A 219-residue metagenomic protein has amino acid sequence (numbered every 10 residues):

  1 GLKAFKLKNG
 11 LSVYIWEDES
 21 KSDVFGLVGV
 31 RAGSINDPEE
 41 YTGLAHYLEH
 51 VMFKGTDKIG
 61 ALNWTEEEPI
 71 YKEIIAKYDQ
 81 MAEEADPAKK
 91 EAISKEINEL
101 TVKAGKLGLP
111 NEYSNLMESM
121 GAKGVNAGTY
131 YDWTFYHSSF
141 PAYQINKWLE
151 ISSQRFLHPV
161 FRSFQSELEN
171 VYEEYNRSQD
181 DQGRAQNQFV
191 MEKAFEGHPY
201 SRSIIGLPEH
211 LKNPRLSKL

Functional and structural regions predicted by a protein language model:
G1-G108, F135-A142, N146-P159, I205 (+1 more regions): His/Glu-rich zincin catalytic helix
K6, I15-E17, M120-Y130: Catalytic zinc-binding patch centered on the HExxH motif and its immediate surroundings that defines zinc-dependent
T65-E68, V160-N176: Acidic/histidine-enriched alpha-helical segments
G105-M117: Alpha-helix-centered segments that form part of catalytic cores
N170-F189: Short acidic/His-enriched helical or mixed secondary-structure segments at domain edges of catalytic enzymes and some
E196-G206: Gly-rich Lys/Arg/Thr-decorated short loops/hinges at beta-loop-alpha junctions or inter-strand turns that position
L211-R215: Short, charged, amphipathic alpha-helices and their helix-cap/turn boundaries
